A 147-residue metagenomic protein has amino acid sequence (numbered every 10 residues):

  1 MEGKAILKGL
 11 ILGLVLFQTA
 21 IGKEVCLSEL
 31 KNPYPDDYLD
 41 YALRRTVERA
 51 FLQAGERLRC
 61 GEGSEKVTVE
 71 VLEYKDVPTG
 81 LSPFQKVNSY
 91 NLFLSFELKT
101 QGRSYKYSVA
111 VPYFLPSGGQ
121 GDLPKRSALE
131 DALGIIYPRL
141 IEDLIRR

Functional and structural regions predicted by a protein language model:
E2-R57, E142-R147: A structural "domain/chain start" motif
K8, D40, S64-E65, V69 (+3 more regions): Generic hydrophobic/packing signal
K8, F17-E24, Q85-L94, S108-S117 (+2 more regions): Proteins with a high burden of low-complexity, intrinsically disordered sequence enriched in S/T/G/P/A and R, requiring
D36, D40, R44, Q85 (+2 more regions): Solvent-exposed, acidic/flexible segments
A54, S64-L123: Surface-exposed short loop/turn segments
R59-E62: Substrate-binding/specificity loop regions of serine endopeptidase catalytic domains, predominantly subtilases
G102-S104, L115-R147: C-terminal/domain-edge helix-coil "capping" segments
